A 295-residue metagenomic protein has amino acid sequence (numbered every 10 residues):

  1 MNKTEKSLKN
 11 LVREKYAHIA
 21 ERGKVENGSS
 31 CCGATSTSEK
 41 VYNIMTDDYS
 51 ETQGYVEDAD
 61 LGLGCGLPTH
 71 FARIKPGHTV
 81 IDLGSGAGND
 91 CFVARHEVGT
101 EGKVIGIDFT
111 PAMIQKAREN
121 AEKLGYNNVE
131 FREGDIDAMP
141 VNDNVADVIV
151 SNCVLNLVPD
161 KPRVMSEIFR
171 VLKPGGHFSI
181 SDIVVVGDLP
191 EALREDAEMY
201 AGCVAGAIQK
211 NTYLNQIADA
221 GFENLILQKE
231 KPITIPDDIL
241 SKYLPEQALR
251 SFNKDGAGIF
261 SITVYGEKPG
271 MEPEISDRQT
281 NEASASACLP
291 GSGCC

Functional and structural regions predicted by a protein language model:
A17, G33-A34, A218-C295: C-terminal lobe and adjacent flexible extensions of AdoMet/dcAdoMet transferase-like proteins
S36-T79, N89-E97: Conserved alpha-helix/loop element of class I SAM-dependent methyltransferases that forms part of the SAM/SAH-binding
P76, D137-V148: A short acidic, Gly/Pro-enriched loop at the edge of an enzyme's catalytic core that lines a small-molecule cofactor
T110-A112: Conserved SAM/SAH-binding beta-strand->alpha-helix loop
A117: Conserved SAM-binding loop
L124-A138: Conserved SAM-binding strand-loop segment of SAM-dependent methyltransferases
P162-H177: A short glycine-rich, Lys/Arg-flanked "PGG" loop and its adjoining helix->strand segment in the class I
V184-V204: Short, glycine-/aromatic-enriched active-site segment of Class I SAM-dependent methyltransferases
